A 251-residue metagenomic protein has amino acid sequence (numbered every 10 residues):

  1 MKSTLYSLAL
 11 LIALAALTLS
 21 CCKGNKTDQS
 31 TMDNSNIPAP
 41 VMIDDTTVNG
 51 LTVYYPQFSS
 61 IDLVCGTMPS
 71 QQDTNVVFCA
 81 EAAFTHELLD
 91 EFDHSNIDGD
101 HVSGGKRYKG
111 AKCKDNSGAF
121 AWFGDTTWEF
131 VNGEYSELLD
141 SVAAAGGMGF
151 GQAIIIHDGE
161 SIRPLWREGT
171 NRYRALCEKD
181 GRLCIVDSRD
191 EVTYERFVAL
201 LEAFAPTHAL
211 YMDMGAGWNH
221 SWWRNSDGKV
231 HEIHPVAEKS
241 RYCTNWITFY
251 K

Functional and structural regions predicted by a protein language model:
M1-A9: Bacterial N-terminal signal peptides that target proteins for export
T18-C21: C-terminal motif of bacterial Sec signal peptides marking the signal peptidase cleavage site
K23-K112, V186-D187: Zymogen propeptides
L89-E160: Active-site-adjacent helix-turn-beta-strand microarchitecture at beta-sheet edges that either contains or buttresses
F92-Y108, R167, E178, R182-E191 (+3 more regions): Conserved, well-ordered active-site substructure
N116-G118, T170-A175, C243-T244: Short glycine-rich loop/turn motifs
F150-A175, D180: Conserved beta-alpha junction segments in alpha/beta enzyme cores
